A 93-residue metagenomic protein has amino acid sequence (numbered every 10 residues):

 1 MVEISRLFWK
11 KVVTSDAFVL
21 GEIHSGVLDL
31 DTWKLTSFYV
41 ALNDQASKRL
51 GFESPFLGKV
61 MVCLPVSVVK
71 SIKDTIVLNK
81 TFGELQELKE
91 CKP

Functional and structural regions predicted by a protein language model:
M1-P93: Peripheral interaction segments used for macromolecular assembly
